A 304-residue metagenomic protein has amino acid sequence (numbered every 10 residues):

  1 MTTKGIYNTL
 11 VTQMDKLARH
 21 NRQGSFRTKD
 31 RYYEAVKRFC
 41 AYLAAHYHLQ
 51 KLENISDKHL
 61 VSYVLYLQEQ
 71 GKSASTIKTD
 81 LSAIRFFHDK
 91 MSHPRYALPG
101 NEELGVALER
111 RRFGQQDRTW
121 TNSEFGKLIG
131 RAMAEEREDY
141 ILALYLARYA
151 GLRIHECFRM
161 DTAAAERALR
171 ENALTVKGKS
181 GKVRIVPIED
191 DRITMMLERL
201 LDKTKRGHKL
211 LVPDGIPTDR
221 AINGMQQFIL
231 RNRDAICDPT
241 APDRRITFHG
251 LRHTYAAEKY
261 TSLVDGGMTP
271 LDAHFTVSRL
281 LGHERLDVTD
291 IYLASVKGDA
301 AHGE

Functional and structural regions predicted by a protein language model:
Q13-D30, E34-Q115: N-terminal core-binding DNA-recognition domain of tyrosine recombinases/integrases
Y32, F125, D139-I141, I222 (+2 more regions): Short, leucine-enriched amphipathic alpha-helices that occur as contiguous helical runs
R110-K127, G181-D191, K205-H208: DNA breakage-rejoining catalytic core of tyrosine-based enzymes
E124-I154: Basic, Lys/Arg- and aromatic-enriched nucleic-acid-binding interface segment
Y145, R252-D287: C-terminal catalytic core of tyrosine-transesterase DNA break-rejoin enzymes
R159-M196: Conserved tyrosine-mediated DNA breakage-rejoining catalytic core shared by Y-recombinases
S180, L281-E304: Catalytic-site neighborhood detector that most strongly recognizes the C-terminal catalytic loop/helix of tyrosine
E189-R245, H249-Y255, T261-S262: Active-site/catalytic core of tyrosine-dependent DNA strand-transfer enzymes
